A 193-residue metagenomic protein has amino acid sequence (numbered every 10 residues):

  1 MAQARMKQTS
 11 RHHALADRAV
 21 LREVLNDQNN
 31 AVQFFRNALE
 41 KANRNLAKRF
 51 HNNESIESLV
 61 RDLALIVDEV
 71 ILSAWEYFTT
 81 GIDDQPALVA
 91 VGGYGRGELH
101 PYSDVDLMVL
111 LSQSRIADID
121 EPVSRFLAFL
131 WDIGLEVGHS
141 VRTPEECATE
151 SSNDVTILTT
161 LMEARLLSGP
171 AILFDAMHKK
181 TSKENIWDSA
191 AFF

Functional and structural regions predicted by a protein language model:
M1-F193: A nucleotide- and high-energy phosphate-metabolite-utilizing enzyme signature
